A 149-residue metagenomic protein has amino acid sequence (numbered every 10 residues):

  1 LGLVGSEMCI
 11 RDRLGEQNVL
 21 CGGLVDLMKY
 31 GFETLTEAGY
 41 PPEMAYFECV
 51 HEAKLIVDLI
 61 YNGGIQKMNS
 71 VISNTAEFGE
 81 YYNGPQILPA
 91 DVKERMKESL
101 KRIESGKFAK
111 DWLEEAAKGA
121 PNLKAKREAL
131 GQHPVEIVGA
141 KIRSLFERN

Functional and structural regions predicted by a protein language model:
L1-I10: Single conserved hydrophobic/aromatic residue that forms the stacking wall/gate of nucleotide- or nucleobase-binding
L14-G22: A short glycine-threonine-serine/GTX helix/turn-capping micro-motif
T34-M44: Inter-helical turn/loop segments and adjacent helix faces that build the functional surface of alpha-helical bundle
E37-A38, G63-L123: Interdomain hinge/lid region at the active-site interface of Rossmann-like NAD(P)-dependent oxidoreductases
P42, E48-L55, G63-G64: Small-residue-rich helix-loop
A116-N149: N-terminal charge/polar-biased segments
